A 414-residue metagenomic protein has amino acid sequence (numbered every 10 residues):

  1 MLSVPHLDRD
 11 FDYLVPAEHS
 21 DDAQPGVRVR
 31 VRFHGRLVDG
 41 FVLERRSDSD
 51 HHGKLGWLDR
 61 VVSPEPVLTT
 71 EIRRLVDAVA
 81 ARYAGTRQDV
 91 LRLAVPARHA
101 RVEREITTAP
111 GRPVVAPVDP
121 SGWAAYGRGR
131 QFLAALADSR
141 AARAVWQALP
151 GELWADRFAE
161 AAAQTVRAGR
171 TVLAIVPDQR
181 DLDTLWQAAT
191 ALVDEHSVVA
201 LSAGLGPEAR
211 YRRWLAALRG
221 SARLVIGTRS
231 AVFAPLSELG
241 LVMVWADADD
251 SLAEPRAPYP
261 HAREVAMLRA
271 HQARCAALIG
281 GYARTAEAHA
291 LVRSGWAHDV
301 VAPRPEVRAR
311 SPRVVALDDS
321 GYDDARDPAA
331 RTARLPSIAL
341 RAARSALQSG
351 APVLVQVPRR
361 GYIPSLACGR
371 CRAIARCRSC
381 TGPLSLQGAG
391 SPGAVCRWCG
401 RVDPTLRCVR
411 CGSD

Functional and structural regions predicted by a protein language model:
M1-T332, S337, R344-Q348, V357 (+1 more regions): Accessory, non-ATPase domains that flank or precede helicase/AAA+ motor cores in DNA-metabolism machines
R334-R341, S345-D414: Cys/His-rich short segments
